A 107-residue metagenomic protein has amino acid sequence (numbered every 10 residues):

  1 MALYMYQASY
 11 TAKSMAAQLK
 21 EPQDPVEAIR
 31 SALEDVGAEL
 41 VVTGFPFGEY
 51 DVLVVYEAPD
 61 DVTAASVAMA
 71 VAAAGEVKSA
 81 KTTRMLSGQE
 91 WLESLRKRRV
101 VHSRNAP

Functional and structural regions predicted by a protein language model:
M1-E34, E39, Y50, Q89-P107: Short S/T/G/P-rich N-terminal loop/turn motif that feeds into the first structured element of a domain
Y4-S9, G44-V67: Short, well-ordered beta-strand segments in beta-rich or mixed alpha/beta enzyme and ligand-binding folds
L19-E21, V55-Y56, V67-M69, T82 (+1 more regions): Surface-exposed beta-strand edges and their flanking turn/coil or helix-capping segments
G37-G44, S79-K81: A short linear hydrophobic-aromatic micro-motif
P46, R84-M85: Residue-level "edge-of-site" marker
A58-R84: An amphipathic, aromatic/His-enriched active-site/gating alpha helix that lines ligand/cofactor pockets
